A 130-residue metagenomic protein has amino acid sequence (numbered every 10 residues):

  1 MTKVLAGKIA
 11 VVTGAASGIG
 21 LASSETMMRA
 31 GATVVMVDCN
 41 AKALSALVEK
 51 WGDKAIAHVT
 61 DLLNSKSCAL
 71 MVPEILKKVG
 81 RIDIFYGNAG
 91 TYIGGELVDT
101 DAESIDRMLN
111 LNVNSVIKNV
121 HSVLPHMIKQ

Functional and structural regions predicted by a protein language model:
K3-T33: Canonical Rossmann dinucleotide-binding motif of NAD(H)/NADP(H)-dependent dehydrogenases/reductases, specifically
A30-A46: Conserved glycine-rich Rossmann-like NAD(P)H-binding loop of the short-chain dehydrogenase/reductase
A41-K42, T60-L70, A102: The beta1-alpha1 cofactor-binding region of Rossmann-like NAD(H)/NADP(H)-dependent oxidoreductases
D83-I84, D106: Conserved catalytic-site loops of classical short-chain dehydrogenases/reductases
N88-I93: Conserved NAD(P)H cofactor-binding loop of Rossmann-fold oxidoreductase domains
E96-L97, D101-L109: Substrate-binding pocket helix/loop in short-chain dehydrogenase/reductase
V120-H121: A short, exposed helix-loop element centered on a Lys and neighboring polar residues
